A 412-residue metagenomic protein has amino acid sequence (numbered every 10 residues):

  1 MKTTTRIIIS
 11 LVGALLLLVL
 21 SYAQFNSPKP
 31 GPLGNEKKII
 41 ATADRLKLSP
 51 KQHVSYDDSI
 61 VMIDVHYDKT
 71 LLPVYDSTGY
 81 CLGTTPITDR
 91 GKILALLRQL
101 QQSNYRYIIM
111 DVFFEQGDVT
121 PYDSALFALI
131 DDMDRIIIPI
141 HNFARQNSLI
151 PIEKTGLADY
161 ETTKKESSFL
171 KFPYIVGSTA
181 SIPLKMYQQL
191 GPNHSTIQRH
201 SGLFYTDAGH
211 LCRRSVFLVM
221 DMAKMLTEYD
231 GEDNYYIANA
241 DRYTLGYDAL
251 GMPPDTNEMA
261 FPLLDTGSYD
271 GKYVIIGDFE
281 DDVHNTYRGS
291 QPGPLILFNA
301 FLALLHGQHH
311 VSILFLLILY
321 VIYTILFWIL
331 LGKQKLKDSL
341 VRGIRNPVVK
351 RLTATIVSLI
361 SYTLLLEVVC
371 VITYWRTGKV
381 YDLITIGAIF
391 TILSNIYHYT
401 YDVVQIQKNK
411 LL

Functional and structural regions predicted by a protein language model:
K2-Y323, T391-L412: Flexible inter-domain connectors and hinge/loop segments
I325-L364, V369-W375, Y401-I406: Juxtamembrane interface at the cytosolic side of transmembrane helices
W375-A388: Loop-to-transmembrane alpha-helix initiation sites
